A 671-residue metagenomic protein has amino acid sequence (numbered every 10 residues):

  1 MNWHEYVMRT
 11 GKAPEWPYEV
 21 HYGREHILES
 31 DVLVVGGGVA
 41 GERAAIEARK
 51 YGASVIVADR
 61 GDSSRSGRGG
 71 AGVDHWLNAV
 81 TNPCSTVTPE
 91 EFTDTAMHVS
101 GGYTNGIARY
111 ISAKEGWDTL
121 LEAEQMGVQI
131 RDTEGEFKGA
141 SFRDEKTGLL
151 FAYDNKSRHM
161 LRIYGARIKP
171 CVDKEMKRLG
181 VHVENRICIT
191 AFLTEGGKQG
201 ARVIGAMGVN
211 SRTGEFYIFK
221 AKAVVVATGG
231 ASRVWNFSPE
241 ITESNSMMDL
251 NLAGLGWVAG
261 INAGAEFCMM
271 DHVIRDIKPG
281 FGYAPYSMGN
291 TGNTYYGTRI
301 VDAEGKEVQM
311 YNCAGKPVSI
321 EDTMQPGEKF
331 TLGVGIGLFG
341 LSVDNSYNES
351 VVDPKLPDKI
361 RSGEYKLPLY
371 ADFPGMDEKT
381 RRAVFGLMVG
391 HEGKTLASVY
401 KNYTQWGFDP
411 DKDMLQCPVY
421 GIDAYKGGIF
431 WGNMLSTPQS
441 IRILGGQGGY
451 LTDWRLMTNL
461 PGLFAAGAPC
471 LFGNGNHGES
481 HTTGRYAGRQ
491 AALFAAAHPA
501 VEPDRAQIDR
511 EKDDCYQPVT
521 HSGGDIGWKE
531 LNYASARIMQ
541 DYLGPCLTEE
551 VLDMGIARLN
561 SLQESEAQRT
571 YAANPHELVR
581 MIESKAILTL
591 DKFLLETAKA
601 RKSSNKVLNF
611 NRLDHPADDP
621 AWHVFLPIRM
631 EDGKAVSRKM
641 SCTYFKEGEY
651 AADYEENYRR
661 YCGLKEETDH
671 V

Functional and structural regions predicted by a protein language model:
M1-V32, D669: Extreme N-terminal leader/targeting segments of oxidoreductases
N2-E5, Q125-T190, G196-R202, M270-F472 (+2 more regions): Mobile, glycine/GP-rich and aromatic-enriched active-site lid/loop segments adjacent to catalytic centers
I27-S30, T213-A223, N459: Core beta-strand elements of the Rossmann-like FAD/NAD(P) dinucleotide-binding domain in flavoenzyme oxidoreductases
V32-V57: N-terminal Rossmann-like FAD-binding beta1-loop-alpha1 element of flavoenzymes
K50-A71: Glycine-rich FAD pyrophosphate-binding loop
T194-Y217, V224: Conserved beta-strand-loop-beta-strand element in the redox core of flavoprotein oxidoreductases
V226-S287, H477-Q490: Glycine-rich loop(s) and the adjacent beta-strand/alpha-helix scaffold that form part
A496-H576: Long, amphipathic alpha-helical stalk/connector segments used for oligomerization, subunit docking, or mechanical
